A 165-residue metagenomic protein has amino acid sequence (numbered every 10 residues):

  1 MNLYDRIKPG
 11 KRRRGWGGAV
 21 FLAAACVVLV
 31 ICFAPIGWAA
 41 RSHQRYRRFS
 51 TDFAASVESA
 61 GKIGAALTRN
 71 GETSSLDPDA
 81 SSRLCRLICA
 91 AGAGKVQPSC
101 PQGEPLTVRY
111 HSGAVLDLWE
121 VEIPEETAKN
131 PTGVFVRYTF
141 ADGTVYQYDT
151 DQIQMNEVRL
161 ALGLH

Functional and structural regions predicted by a protein language model:
N2-H165: Function-determining sites in protein domains
